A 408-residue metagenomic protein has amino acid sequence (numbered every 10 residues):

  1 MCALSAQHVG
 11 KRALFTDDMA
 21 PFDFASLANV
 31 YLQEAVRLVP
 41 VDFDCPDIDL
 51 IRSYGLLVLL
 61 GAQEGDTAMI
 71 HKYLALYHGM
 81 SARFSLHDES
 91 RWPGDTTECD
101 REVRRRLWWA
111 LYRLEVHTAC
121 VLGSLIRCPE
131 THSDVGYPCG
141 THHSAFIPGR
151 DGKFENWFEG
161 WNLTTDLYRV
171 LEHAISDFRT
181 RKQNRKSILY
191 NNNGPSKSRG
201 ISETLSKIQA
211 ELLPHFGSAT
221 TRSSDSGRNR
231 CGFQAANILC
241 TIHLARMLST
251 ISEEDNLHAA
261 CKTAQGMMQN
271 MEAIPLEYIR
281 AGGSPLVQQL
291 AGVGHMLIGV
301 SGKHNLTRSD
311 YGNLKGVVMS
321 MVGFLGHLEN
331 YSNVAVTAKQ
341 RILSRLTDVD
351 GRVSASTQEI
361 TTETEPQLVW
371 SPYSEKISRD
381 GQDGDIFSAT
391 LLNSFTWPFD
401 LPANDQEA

Functional and structural regions predicted by a protein language model:
M1-W161, E172-N193, E203-C231, K262-Y278 (+2 more regions): Acidic, Ser/Thr-rich, low-complexity intrinsically disordered regions in fungal proteins
A3, G55, R113, I242-L244 (+2 more regions): TPR/TPR-like alpha-solenoid signature
V41, C45-P46, H173-Q183, E211-A219 (+3 more regions): Fungal C-terminal regulatory tails
I48, E102, R106, A235-N237 (+2 more regions): Residue signature of alpha-solenoid helical repeat architecture, marking inter-repeat boundaries and helix-start
L59, H117, R246-L248, E253 (+1 more regions): Residue-level recognition of tetratricopeptide repeat
Q63, V121, H243, T250-L257 (+1 more regions): Alpha-helix C-terminal capping/termination sites
H132-H142, D166, S344-T357: Intrinsically disordered, low-complexity regions
